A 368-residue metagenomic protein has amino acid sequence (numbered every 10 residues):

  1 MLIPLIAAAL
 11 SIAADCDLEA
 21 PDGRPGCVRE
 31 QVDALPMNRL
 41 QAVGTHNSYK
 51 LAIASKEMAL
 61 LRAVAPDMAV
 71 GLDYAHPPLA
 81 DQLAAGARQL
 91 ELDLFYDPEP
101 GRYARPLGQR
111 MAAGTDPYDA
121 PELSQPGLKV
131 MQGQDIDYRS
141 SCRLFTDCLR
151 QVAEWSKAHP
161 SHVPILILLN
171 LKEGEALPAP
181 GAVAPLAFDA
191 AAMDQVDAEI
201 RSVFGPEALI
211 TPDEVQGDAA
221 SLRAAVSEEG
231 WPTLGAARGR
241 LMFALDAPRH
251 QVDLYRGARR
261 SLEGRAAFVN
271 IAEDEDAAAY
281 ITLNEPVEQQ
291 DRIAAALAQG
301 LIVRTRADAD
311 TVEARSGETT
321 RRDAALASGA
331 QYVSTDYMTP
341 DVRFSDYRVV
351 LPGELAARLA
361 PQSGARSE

Functional and structural regions predicted by a protein language model:
L2-L10: Sec-dependent N-terminal signal peptides
I12-E368: Catalytic cores of phosphodiester-bond hydrolases, prominently lipid phosphodiesterases
